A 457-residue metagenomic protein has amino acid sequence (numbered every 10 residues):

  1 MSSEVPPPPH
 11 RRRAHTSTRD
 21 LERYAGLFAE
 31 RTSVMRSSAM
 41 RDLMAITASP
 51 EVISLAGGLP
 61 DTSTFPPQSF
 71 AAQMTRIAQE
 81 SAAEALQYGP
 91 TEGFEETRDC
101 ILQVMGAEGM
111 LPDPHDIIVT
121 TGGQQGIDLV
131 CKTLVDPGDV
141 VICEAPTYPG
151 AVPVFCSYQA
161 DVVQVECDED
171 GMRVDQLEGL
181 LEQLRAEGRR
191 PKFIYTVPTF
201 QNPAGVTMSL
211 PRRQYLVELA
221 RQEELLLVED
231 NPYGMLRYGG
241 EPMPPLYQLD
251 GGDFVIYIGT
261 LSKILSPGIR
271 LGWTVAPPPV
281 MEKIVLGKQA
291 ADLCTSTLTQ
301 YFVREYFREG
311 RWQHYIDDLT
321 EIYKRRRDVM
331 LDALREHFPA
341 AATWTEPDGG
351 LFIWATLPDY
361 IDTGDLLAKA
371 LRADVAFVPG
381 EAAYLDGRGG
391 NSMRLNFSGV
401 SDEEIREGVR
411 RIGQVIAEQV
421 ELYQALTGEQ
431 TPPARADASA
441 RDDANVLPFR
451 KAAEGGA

Functional and structural regions predicted by a protein language model:
S2-A14, R372, G387-A457: PLP-dependent enzyme catalytic core of the Aspartate aminotransferase-like
T16-L21, R31-G122, L129, R308-E309 (+3 more regions): N-terminal small-domain helix-loop-helix segment of the aminotransferase-like
P50, Y158, Q222-E223, D253 (+2 more regions): Helix C-cap/helix->beta junction micro-motif
A78-E224, G234-G252, Y323, E403 (+3 more regions): Conserved core of the PLP fold type I
G251-E321, L447-F449: Conserved core segment of the aminotransferase class I/II
V280-M281, V285, A355-R394, G399-E407 (+1 more regions): Conserved C-terminal alpha-helix-loop-beta "cap" of PLP-dependent enzymes that closes/shapes the active-site mouth
R304, E321-L331, T343-T356, L366: Conserved glycine-rich beta-strand-loop-beta hairpin in the small C-terminal domain of fold type I
